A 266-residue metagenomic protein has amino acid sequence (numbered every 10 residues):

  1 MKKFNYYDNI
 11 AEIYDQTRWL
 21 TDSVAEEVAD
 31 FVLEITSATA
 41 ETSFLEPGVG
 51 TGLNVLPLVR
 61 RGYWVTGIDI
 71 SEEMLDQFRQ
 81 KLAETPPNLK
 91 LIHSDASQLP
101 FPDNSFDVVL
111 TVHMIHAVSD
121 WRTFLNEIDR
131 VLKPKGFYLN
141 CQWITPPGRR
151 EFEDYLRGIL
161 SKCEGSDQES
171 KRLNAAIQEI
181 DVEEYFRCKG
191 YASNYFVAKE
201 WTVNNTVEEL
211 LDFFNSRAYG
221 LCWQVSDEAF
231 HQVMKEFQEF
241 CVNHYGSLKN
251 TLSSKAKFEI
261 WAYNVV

Functional and structural regions predicted by a protein language model:
M1-A40, L53-P57, M74-Q77, K81: Conserved class I S-adenosyl-L-methionine
S43-Q98: Class I SAM-dependent methyltransferase SAM/SAH-binding core
T51, A176-V266: Conserved Class I S-adenosyl-L-methionine
S97-V108: A short acidic, Gly/Pro-enriched loop at the edge of an enzyme's catalytic core that lines a small-molecule cofactor
V108-D120: A short SAM/SAH-binding and catalytic strip from SAM-dependent methyltransferases
R122-P134: A short glycine-rich, Lys/Arg-flanked "PGG" loop and its adjoining helix->strand segment in the class I
F137-N204: Conserved catalytic/acceptor-binding region of the Class I
